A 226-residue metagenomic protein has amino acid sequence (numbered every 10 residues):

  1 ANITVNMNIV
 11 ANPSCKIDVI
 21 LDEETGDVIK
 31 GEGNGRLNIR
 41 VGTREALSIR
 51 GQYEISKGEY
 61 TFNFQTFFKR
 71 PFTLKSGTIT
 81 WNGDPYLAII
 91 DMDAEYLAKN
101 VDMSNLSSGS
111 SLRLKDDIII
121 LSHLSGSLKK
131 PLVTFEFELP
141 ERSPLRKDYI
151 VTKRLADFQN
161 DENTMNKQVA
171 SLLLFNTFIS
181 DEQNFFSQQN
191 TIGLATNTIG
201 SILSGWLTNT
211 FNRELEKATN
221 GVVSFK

Functional and structural regions predicted by a protein language model:
A1-K226: Interface/linker segment at the passenger-translocator junction of Type V secretion outer-membrane proteins
